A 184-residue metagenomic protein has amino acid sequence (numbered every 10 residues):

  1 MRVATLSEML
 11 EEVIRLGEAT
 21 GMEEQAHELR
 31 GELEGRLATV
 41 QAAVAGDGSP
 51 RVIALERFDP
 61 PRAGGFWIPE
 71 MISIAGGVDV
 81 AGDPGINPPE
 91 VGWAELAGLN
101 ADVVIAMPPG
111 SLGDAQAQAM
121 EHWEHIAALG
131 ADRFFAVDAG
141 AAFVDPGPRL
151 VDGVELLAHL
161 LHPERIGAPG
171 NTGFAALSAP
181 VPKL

Functional and structural regions predicted by a protein language model:
M1-L184: N-terminal ligand-binding lobe of clamshell/alpha-beta domains
